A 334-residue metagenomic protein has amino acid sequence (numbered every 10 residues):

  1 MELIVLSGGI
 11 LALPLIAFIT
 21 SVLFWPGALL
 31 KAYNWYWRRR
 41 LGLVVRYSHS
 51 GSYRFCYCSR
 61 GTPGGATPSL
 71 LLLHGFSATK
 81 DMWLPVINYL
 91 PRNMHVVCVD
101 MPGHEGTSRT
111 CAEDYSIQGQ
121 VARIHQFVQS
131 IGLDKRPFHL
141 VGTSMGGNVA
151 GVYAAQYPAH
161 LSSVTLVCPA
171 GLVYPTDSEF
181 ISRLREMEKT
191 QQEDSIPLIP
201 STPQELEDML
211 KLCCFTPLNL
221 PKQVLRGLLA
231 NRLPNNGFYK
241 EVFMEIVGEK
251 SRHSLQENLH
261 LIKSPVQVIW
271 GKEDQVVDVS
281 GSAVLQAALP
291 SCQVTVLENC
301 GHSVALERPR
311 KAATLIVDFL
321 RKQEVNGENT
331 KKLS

Functional and structural regions predicted by a protein language model:
M1-L70, R92-M94, L133, R321-S334: Alpha/beta-hydrolase fold catalytic core
E2-L3, P290-S334: Catalytic active-site module of serine/aspartate enzymes centered on a nucleophile-bearing elbow/loop
P26-A28, P175-S182, I196-L261: Conserved alpha/beta-hydrolase catalytic His-Asp/Glu region
S48-S50, T62-G64, V97-V141, Y157 (+1 more regions): Active-site loop/oxyanion-hole signature of alpha/beta-hydrolase fold enzymes
S59-G106: Conserved HGGG/HGGXW glycine-rich cap/lid loop of the alpha/beta-hydrolase fold
G142, G146, A150: Gly/Ala-rich beta-loop-alpha elbow adjacent to hydrolase catalytic centers
G151, A155-Q156, H160-T202: Flexible "cap/lid" loop of the alpha/beta hydrolase fold
I262, V268-W270, D274: Short beta-strand/loop motif that positions the catalytic acidic residue of the alpha/beta-hydrolase fold
